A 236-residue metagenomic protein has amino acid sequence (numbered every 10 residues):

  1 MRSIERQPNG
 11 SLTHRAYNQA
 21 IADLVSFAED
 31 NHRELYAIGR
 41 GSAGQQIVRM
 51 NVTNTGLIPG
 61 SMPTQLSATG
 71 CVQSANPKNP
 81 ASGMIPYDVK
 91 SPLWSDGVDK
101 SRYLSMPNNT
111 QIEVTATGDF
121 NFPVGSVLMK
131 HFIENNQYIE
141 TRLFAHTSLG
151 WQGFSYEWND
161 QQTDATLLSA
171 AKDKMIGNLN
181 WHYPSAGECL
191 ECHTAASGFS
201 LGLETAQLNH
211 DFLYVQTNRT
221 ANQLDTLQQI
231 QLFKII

Functional and structural regions predicted by a protein language model:
M1-V127, F132-N135, E140-R142, W181 (+1 more regions): Sequence/structural signature of beta-propeller domains
H14, I21-L24, L35, R40 (+4 more regions): Sequence context surrounding c-type heme c attachment/ligation sites in exported
